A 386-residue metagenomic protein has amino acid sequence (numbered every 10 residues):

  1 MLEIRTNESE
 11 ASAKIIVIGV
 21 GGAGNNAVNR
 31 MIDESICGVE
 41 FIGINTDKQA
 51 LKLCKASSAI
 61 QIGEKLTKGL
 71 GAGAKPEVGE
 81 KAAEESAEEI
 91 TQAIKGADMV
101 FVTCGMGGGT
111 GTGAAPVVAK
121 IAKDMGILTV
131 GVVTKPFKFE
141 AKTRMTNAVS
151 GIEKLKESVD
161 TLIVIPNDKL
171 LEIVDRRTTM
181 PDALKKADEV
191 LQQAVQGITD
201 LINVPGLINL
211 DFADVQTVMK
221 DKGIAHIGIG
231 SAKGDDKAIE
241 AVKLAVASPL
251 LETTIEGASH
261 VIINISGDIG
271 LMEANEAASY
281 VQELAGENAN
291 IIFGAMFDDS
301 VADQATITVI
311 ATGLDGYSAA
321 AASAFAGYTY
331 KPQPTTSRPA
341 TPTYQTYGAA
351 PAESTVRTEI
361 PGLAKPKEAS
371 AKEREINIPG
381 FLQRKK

Functional and structural regions predicted by a protein language model:
M1-K386: Tubulin/FtsZ superfamily GTPase core signature
